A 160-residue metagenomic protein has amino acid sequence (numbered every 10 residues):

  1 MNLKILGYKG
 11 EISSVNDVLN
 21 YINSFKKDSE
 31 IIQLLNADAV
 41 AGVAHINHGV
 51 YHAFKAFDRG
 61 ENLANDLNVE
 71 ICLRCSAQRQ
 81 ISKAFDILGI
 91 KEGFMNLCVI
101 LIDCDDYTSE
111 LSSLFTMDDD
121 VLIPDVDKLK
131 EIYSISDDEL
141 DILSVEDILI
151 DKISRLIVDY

Functional and structural regions predicted by a protein language model:
N2-L3: Terminal intrinsically disordered, low-complexity, charge-rich regions
L6, E11-N65: N-terminal interaction modules that seed assembly of large macromolecular complexes
I12, N16, R74-Q78, L143 (+1 more regions): Electropositive phosphate-/nucleotide-binding environments in soluble metabolic enzymes
V18-Y21, A84, E110-L111: Hydrophobic side chains in well-ordered alpha-helices
L19, N36, L63, V69-Q80 (+2 more regions): Residue-level signal for functionally critical sites in structured catalytic/ligand-binding pockets
V43-I102: Ordered, amphipathic secondary-structure segments that act as subunit-interaction surfaces in large macromolecular
I87-Y160: Glycine-rich, aromatic-bearing surface loops/beta-hairpins
